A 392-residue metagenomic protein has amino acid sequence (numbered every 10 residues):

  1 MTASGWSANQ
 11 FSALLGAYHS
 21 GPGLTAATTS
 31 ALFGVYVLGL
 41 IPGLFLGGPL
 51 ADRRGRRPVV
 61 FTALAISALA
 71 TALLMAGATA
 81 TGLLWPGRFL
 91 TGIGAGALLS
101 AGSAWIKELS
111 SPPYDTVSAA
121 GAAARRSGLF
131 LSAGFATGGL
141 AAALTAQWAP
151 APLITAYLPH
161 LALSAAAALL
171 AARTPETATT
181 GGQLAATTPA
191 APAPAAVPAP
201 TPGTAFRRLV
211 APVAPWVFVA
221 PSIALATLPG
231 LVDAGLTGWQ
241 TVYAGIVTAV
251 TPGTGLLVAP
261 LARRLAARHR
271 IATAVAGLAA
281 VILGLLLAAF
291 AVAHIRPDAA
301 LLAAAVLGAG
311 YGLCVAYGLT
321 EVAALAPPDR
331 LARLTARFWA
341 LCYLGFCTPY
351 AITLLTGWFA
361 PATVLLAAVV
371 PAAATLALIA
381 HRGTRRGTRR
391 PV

Functional and structural regions predicted by a protein language model:
A31-G48, L99, S103, A249-L261: Central cavity-lining transmembrane alpha-helices of secondary-active solute carriers, predominantly the Major
I41-A80: Conserved MFS/SLC helix-loop-helix module at the cytosolic interface between two early adjacent transmembrane helices
G87-L131: Cytoplasmic helix-loop-helix junction between adjacent transmembrane helices in 12-TM secondary transporters
S118, A122, R126-P175: Helix-loop-helix hairpin linking two adjacent transmembrane segments in secondary transporters
I154-A171, T363-G383: Symmetry-related core transmembrane helices of the 12-TM Major Facilitator Superfamily/SLC fold
A244-A267, G277-G284: Transmembrane alpha-helices of Major Facilitator/SLC transporters
I271-A316: C-terminal transmembrane helical hairpin of 12-TM major facilitator-type secondary transporters
Y311, Y317-V364, A368: A late C-terminal transmembrane helix in Major Facilitator Superfamily
